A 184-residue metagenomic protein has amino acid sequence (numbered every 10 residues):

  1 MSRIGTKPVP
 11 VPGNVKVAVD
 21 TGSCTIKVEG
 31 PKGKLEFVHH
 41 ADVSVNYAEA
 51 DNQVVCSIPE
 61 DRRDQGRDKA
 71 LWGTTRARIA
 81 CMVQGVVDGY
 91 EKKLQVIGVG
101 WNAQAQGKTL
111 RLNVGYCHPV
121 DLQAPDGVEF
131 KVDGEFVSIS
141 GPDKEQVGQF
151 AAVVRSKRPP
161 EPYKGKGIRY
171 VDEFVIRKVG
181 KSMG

Functional and structural regions predicted by a protein language model:
S2-A152, S156-G184: N-terminal intrinsically disordered, cationic/polar leader segments that include organellar targeting peptides
